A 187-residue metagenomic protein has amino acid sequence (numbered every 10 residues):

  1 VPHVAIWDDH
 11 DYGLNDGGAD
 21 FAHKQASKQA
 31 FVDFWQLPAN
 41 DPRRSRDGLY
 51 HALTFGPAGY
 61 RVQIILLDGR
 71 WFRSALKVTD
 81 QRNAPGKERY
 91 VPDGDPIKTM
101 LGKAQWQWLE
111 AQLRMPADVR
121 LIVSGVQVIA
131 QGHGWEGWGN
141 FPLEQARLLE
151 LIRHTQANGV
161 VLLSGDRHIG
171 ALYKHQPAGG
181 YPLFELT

Functional and structural regions predicted by a protein language model:
V1-T187: Metal-dependent phosphoester/phosphodiester hydrolase catalytic core
